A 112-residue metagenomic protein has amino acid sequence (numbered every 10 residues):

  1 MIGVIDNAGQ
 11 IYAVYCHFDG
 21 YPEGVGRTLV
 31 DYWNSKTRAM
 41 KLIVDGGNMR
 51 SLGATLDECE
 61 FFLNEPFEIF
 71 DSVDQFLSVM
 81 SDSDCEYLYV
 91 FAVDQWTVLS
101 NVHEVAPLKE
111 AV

Functional and structural regions predicted by a protein language model:
M1-V4: Short beta-strand scaffold segments in enzyme catalytic cores
V14-G24: Short, solvent-exposed aromatic-acidic interface loops
V30-V112: Low-complexity intrinsically disordered segments
